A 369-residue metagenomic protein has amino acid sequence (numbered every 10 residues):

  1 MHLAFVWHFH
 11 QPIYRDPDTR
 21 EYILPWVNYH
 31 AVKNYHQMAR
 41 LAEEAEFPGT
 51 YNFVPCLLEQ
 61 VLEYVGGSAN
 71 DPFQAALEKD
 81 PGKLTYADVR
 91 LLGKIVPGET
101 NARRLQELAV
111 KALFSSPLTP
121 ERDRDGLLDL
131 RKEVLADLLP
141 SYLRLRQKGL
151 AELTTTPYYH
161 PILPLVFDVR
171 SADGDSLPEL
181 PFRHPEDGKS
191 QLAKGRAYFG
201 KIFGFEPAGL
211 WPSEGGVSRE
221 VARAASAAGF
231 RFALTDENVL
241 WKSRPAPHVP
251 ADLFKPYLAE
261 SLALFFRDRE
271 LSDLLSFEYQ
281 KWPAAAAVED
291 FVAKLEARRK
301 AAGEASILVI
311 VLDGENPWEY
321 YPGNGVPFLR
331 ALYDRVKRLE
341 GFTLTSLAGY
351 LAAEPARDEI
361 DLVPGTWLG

Functional and structural regions predicted by a protein language model:
M1-L118, H248-G369: Active-site and substrate-binding clefts of carbohydrate-active enzymes
V27-M38, R131-P140, L180-Y198: Aromatic- and glycine-enriched glycan-recognition loops and surfaces that form the carbohydrate-binding subsites
L41-E46, L138-T155, R170, S226-A227 (+2 more regions): Acidic (Asp/Glu)-rich catalytic clusters
N52-L57, P157-H160, W211-V217, A348-L351: Short, solvent-exposed turn/loop segments enriched in Gly/Ser/Thr/Pro and often Arg
L84-D137, Q147-F182: Active-site-proximal, well-structured secondary-structure segments within enzyme catalytic domains
I162-L165, G174-E186, Q191, N238-L240 (+2 more regions): Positively charged, amphipathic and often flexible ligand-engagement surfaces
D175-P212, K294-V311: CE4/NodB-like, metal-dependent polysaccharide N-deacetylase domain that modifies extracellular/periplasmic N-acetylated
K189-P247, N316-L339, T343: Catalytic domains of cell-wall/extracellular-matrix polysaccharide-remodeling enzymes, centered on de-N-acetylation
